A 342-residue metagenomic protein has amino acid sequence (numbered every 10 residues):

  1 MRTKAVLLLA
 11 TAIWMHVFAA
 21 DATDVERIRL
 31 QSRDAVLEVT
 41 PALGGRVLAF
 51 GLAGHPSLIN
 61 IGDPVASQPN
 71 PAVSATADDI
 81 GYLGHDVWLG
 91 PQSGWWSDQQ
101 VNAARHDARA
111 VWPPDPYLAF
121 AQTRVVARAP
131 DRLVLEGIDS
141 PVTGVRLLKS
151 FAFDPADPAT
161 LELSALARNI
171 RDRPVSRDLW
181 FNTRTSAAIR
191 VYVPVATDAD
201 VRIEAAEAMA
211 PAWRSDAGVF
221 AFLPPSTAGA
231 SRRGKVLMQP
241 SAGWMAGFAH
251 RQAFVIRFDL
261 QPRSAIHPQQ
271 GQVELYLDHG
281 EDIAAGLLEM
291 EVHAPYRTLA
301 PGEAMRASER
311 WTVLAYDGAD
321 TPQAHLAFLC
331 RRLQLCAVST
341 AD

Functional and structural regions predicted by a protein language model:
M1-A5: Positively charged n-region of N-terminal signal peptides that target proteins for export
V6-H16: Bacterial N-terminal signal peptides
A20-E162, L166, I170-D342: Surface-exposed acidic/polar loop and edge beta-strand patches at domain peripheries
